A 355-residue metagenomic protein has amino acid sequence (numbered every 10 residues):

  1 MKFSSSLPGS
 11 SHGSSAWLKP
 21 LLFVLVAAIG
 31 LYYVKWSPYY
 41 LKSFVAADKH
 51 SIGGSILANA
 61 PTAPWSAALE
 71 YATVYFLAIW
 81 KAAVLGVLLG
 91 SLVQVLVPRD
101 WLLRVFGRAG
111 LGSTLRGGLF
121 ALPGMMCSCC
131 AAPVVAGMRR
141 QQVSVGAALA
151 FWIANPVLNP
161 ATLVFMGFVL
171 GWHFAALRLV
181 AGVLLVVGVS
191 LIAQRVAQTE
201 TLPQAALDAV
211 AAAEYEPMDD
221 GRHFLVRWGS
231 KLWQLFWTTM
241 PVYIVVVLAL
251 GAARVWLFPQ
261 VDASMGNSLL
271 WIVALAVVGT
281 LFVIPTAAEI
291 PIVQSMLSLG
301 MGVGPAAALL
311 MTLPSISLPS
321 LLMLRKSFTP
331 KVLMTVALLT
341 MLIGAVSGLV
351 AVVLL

Functional and structural regions predicted by a protein language model:
M1-L25, L41-A63, Q198-K231: Intrinsically disordered, low-complexity non-transmembrane regions of multi-pass membrane transporters
L18-F23, A27-L41, R108, S113 (+2 more regions): Juxtamembrane and boundary regions of transmembrane helices in multi-pass small-molecule transporters and channels
N59-P61, F76, L103-A109, R140-Q141 (+3 more regions): Helix-boundary and loop/linker segments of multi-pass membrane transporters
L69, G86, L96-F106, L225-V303: Transmembrane helical segments that form the transport core of multi-pass membrane transport proteins
A78, A82, G86, G90 (+11 more regions): Alpha-helical transmembrane segments in multi-pass membrane proteins
G90, Q94, L185-A193, V246 (+5 more regions): Alpha-helical transmembrane segments of multipass membrane proteins
L96-P123, A209, G221, L225 (+2 more regions): Membrane-interfacial helix-loop-helix
A121-L179, L257-V332: Membrane-interfacial helix-loop connectors
